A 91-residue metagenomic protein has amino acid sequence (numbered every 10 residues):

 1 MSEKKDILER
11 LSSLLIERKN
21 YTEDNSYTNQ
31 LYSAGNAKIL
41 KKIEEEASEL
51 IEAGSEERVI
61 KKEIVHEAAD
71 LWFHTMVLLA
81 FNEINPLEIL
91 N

Functional and structural regions predicted by a protein language model:
M1-A68, W72-N91: Flexible "arm" and connector segments at domain edges
